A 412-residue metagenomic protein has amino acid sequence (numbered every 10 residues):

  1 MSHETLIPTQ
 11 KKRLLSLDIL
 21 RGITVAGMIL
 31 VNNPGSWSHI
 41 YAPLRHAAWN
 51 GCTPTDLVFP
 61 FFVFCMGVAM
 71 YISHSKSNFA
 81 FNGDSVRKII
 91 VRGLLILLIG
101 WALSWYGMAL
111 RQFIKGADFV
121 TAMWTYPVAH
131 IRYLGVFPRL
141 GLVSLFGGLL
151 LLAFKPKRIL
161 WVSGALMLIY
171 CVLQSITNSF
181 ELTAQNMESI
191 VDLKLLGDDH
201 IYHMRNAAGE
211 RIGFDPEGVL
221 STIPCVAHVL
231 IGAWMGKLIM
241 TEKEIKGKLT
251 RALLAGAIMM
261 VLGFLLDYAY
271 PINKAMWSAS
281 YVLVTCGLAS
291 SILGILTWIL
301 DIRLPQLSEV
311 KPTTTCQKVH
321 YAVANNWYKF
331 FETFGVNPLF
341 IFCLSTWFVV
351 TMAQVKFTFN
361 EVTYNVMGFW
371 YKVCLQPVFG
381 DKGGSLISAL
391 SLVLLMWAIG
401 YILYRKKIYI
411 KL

Functional and structural regions predicted by a protein language model:
M1-L412: Alpha-helical transmembrane segments and their immediate juxtamembrane cytosolic regions
